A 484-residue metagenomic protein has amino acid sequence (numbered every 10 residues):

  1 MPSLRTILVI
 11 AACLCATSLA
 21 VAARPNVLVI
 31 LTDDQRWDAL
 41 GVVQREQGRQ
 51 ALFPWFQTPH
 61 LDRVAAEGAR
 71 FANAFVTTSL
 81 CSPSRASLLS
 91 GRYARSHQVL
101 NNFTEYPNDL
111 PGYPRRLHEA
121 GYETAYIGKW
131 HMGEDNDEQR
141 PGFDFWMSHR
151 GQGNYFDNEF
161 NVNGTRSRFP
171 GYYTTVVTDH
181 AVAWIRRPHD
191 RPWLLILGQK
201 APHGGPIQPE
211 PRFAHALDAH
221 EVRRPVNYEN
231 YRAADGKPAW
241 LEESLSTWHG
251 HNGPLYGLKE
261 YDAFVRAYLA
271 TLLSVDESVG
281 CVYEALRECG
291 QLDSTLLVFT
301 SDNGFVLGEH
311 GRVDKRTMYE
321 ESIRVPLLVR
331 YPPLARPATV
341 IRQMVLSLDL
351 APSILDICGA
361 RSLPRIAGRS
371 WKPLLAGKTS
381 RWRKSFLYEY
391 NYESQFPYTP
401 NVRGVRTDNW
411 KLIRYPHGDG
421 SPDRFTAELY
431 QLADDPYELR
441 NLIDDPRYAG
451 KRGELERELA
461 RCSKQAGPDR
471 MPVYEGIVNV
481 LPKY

Functional and structural regions predicted by a protein language model:
M1-L8: Bacterial N-terminal signal peptides that target proteins for export
L14, L19-T426, P436-R457, R461-K464 (+2 more regions): Formylglycine-dependent sulfatase
L429-Y430: Short hydrophobic beta-strand that contains or immediately precedes a catalytic carboxylate
A433: Residues forming the ATP-binding cleft of Hanks-type serine/threonine protein kinase domains
